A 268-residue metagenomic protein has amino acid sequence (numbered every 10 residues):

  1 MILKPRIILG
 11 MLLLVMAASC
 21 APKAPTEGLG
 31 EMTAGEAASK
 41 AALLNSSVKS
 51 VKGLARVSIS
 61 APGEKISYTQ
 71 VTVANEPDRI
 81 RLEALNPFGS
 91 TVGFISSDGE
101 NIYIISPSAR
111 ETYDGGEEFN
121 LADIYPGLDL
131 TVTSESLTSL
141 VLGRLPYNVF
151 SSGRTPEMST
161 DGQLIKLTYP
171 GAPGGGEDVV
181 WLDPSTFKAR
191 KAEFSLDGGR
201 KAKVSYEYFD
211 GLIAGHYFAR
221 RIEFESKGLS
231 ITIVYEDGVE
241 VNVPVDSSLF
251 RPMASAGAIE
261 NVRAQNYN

Functional and structural regions predicted by a protein language model:
M1-C20: Sec-dependent bacterial lipoprotein signal peptides
C20-S67, A254, R263-N268: N-terminal leader/targeting segments and the immediate start of mature chains
L43-V51, G63-I66, V73-D78, S185 (+1 more regions): Edge/loop elements at the starts and ends of beta-strands within beta-rich repeat scaffolds
R56-P62, P87-S90, E100, A109 (+3 more regions): Hydrophobic lipid-interacting interfaces of membrane-associated proteins
D78-E135: An acidic-aromatic
G115-S159, S255-N268: C-terminal low-complexity, charged extensions that often adopt amphipathic alpha-helices
G153-I259, Q265: Gly/Pro-enriched, hydrophobic low-complexity segments that function as extracytoplasmic propeptides/linkers
